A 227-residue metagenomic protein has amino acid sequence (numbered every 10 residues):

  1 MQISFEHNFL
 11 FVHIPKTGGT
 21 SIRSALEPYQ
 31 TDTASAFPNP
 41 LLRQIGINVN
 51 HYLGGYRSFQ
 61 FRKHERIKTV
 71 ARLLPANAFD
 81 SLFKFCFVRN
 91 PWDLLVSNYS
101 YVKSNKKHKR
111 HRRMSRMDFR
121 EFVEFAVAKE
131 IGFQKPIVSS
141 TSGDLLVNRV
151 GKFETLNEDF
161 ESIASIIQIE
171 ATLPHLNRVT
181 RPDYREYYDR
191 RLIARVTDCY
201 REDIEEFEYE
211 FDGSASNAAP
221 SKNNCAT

Functional and structural regions predicted by a protein language model:
M1-T227: Membrane-interface amphipathic segments in extracytoplasmic regions
